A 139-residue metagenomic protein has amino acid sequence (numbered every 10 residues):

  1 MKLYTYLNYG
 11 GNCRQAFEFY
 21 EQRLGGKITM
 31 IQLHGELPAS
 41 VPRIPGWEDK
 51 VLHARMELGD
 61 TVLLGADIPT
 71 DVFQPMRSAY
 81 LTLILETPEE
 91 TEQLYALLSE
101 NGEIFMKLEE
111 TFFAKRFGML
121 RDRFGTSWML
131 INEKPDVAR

Functional and structural regions predicted by a protein language model:
L3, T29-Q32, K50, E57 (+2 more regions): Vicinal oxygen chelate
L7-D60: Core segments of cupin and vicinal oxygen chelate
R77: Acidic/polar active-site rim loop that often engages polyanionic ligands
